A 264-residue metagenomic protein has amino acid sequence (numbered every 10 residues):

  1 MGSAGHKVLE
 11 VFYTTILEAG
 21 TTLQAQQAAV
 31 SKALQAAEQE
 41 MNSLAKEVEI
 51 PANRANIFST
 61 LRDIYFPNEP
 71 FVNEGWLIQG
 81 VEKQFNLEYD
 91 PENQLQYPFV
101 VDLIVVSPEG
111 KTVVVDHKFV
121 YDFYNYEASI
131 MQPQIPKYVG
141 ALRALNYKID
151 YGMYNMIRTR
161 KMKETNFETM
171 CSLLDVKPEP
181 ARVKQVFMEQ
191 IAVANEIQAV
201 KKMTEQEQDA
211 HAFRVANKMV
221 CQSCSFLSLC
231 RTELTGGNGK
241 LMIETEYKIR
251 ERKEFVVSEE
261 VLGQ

Functional and structural regions predicted by a protein language model:
M1, E49, P91, F123-I130 (+2 more regions): Conserved aromatic-histidine-acidic binding/catalytic patches
M1, G5, N53, I57 (+1 more regions): Hydrophobic (often cysteine-bearing) scaffold residues that line and stabilize catalytic clefts of nucleotide/cofactor
S3-T14, G140, S223, C230: Short, hydrophobic/amphipathic alpha-helical patches that form generic packing surfaces within helical domains
V8-Q84, E88: A non-catalytic, helix-rich entry segment at domain boundaries
Q24-Q27, E127-A128, A141-Q264: Metal-dependent nuclease catalytic regions and adjoining charged, substrate-binding loops involved in nucleic-acid end
A52, P91-N93, Y154: Anion-coordinating catalytic cores for phosphoryl-, nucleotidyl-, and glycosidic chemistry
W76-Q79, T112, I149-G152: Residue-level recognition of the N-termini of beta-strands and the immediately preceding loop/turn
G80-G140, L145: Non-catalytic protein-protein interaction segments used by genome-maintenance enzymes to assemble and couple activities
